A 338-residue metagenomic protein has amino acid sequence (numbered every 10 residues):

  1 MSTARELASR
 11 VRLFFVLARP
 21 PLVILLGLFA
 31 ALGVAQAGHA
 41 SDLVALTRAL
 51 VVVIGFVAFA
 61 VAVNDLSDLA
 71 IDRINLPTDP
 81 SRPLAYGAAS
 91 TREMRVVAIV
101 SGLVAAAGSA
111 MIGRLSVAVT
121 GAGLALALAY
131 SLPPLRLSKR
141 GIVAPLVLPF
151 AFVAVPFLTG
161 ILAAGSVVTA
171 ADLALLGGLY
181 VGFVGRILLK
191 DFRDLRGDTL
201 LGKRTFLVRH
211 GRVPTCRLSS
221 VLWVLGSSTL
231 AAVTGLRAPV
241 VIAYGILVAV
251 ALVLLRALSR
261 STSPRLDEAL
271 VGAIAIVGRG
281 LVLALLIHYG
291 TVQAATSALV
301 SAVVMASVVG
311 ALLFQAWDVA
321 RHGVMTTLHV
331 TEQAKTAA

Functional and structural regions predicted by a protein language model:
M1-A338: Multi-pass alpha-helical membrane architecture of UbiA-family and related isoprenoid/lipid prenyltransferases
